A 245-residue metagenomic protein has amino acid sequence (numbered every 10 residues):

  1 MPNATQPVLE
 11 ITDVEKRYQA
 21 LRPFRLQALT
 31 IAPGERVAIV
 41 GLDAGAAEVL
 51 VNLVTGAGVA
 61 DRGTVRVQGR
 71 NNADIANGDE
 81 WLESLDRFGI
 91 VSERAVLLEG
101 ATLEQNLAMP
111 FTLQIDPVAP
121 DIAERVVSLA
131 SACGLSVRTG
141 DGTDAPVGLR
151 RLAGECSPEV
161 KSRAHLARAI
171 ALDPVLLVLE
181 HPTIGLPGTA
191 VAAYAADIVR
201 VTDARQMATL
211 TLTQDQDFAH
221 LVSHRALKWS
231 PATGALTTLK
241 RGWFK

Functional and structural regions predicted by a protein language model:
T55: Helix-to-loop junction immediately C-terminal to a conserved catalytic motif
G63-D74, G142: Conserved ABC transporter NBD signature motif
N72-G89, L113: ABC ATPase NBD coupling module
R94, G100-I115, R125: Q-loop/switch helix immediately C-terminal to the Walker
D121-V147: Conserved ABC ATPase "signature" region
R151-C156: Conserved ABC ATPase signature
L166: Hydrophobic anchor residue at the start of the ABC signature
